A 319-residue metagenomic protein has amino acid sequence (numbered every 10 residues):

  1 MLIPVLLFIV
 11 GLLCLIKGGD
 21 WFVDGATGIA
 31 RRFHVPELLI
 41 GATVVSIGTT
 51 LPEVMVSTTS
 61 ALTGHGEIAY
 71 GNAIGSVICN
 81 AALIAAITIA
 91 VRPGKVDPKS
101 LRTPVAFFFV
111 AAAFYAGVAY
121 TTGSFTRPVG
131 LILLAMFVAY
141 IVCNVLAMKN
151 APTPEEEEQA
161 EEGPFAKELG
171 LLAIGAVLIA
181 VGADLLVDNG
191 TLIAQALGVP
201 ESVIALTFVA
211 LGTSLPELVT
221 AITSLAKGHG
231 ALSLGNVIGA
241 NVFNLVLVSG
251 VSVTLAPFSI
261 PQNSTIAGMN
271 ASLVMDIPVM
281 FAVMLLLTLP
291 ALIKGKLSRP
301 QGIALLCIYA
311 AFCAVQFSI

Functional and structural regions predicted by a protein language model:
M1-I319: Hydrophobic alpha-helical segments, chiefly the membrane-spanning helices and signal/signal-anchor peptides
